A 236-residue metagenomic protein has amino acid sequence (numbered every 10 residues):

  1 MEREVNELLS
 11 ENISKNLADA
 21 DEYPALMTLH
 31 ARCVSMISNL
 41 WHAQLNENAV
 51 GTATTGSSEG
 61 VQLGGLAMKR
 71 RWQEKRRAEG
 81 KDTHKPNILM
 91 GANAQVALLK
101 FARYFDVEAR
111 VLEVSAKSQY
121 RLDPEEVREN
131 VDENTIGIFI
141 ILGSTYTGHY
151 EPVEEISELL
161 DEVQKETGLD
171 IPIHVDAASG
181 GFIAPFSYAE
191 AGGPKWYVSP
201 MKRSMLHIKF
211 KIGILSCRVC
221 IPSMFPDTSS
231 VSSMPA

Functional and structural regions predicted by a protein language model:
M1-N48: N-terminal entrance/gating region of PLP-dependent enzymes' catalytic architecture
V50-A53: Interfacial segments of alpha-helical transmembrane regions
T55-A236: Conserved PLP-enzyme active-site core in the AAT-like
